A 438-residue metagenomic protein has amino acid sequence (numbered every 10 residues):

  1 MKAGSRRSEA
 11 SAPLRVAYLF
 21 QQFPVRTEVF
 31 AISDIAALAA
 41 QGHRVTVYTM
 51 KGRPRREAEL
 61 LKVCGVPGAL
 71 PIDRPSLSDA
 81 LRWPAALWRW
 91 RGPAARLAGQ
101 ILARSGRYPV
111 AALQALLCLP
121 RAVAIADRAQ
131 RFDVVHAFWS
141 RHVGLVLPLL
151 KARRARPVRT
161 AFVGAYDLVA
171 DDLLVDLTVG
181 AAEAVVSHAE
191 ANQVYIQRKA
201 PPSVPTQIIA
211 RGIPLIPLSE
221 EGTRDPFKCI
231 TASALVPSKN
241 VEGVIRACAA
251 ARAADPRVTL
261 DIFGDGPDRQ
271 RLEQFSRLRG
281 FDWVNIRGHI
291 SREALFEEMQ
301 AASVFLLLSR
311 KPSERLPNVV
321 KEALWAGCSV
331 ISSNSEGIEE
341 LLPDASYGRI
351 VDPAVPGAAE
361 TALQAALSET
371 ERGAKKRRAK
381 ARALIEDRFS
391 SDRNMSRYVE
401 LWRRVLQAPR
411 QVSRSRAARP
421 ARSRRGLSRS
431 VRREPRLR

Functional and structural regions predicted by a protein language model:
V186, I213, P217-K239, I245-A250 (+1 more regions): Conserved donor-binding/catalytic core segment of Leloir-type glycosyltransferases
A191, G212: Carbohydrate-associated surface elements
R252, G373-R397: A short, well-ordered alpha-helix in the C-terminal region of glycosyltransferases
Q270-E293: Nucleotide-activated donor-binding/catalytic signature segment of Leloir-type glycosyltransferases, i.e., the conserved
H289-I290, E297-A302: Short alpha-helical donor nucleotide-sugar binding micro-motif in glycosyltransferases
F296, E314-W325, E339-E340: Short alpha-helical segment that forms part of, or immediately flanks, the ligand-binding pocket in carbohydrate-active
Q300-E314, C328: Acidic donor-binding loop of glycosyltransferase active sites
D344-G357, A366-E371: Conserved acidic donor-binding segment of nucleotide-sugar-dependent glycosyltransferases
